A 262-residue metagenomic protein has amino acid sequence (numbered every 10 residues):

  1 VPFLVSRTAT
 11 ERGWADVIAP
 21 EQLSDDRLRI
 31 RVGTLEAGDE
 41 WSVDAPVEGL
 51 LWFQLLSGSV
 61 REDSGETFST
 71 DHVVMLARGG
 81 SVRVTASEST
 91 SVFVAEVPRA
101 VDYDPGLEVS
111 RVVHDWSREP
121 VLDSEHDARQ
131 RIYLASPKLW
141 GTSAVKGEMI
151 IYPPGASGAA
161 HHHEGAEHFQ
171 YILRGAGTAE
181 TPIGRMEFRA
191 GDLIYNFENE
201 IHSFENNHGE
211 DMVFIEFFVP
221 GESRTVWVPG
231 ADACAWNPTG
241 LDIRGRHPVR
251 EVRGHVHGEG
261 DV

Functional and structural regions predicted by a protein language model:
V1-R31, S42, T70, S89-A144 (+2 more regions): A short, N-terminal "cap"/entry segment at the start of jelly-roll beta-barrel domains of the cupin/DSBH fold
Q22-L28, A37-W52, K138-V145, P154-F169 (+1 more regions): A short beta-loop-beta micro-motif enriched in histidine and acidic residues
T34, A45-R61, M149-P153, H162-T181 (+1 more regions): Short, conserved beta-strand element in jelly-roll/cupin
E48, S89, G165, G209-E210: Short strand-connecting beta-turns/loops that link adjacent beta-strands
S59, S81, S91, A176-T178 (+3 more regions): Structural motif
S64-S81, I183-N199: Short acidic-glycine-tyrosine-enriched beta hairpin
R83-E88, F204-H208: Asparagine-centered strand-capping/turn motif at beta-strand->loop junctions
L193-N237: A contiguous, mid-protein "functional segment" used to position or interact with cofactors/ions or partner subunits
